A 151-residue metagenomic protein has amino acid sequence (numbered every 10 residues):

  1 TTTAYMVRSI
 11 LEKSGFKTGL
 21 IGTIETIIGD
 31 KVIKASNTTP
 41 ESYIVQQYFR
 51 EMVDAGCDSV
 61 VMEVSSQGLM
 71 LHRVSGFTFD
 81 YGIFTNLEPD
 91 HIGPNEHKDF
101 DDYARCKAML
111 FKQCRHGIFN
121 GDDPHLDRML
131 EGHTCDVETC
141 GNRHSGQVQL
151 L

Functional and structural regions predicted by a protein language model:
T1-E25, K31-V32: Walker A (P-loop) phosphate-binding motif
T18-G22, V60-V64, I118-N120, T139: General beta-strand structural signal in soluble alpha/beta enzymes
E25-I33, I83-D90: Acidic/polar active-site rim loop that often engages polyanionic ligands
V32-S65: Conserved nucleotide-sensing/catalytic segment adjacent to the nucleotide-binding pocket in NTP-handling enzymes
Q46-R50, L71, A108: Short hydrophobic/charged patches on amphipathic alpha-helices used for structural packing and interfaces
D54-A55, D80-L151: Acidic, Mg2+-coordinating active-site environments of NTP-dependent enzymes
S65-G68, D123-P124: Short beta->alpha connector loops
G68-S75: Conserved helix/coil segment N-terminal to the catalytic DExD/H
